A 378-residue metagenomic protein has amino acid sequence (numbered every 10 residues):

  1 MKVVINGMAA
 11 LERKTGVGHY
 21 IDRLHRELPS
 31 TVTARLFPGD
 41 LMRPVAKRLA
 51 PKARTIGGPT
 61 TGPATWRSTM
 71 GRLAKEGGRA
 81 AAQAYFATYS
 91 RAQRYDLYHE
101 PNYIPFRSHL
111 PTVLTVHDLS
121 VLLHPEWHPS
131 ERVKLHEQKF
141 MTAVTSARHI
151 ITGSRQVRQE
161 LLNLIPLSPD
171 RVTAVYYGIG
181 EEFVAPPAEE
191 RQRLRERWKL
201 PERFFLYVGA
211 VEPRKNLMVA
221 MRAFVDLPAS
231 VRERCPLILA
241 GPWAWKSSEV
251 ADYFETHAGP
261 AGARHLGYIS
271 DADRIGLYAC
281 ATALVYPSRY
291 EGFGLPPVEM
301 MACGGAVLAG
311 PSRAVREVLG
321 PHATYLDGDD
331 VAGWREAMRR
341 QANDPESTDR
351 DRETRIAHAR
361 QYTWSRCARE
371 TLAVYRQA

Functional and structural regions predicted by a protein language model:
M1-A378: Carbohydrate transferase catalytic cores enriched for Leloir-type hexosyltransferases
